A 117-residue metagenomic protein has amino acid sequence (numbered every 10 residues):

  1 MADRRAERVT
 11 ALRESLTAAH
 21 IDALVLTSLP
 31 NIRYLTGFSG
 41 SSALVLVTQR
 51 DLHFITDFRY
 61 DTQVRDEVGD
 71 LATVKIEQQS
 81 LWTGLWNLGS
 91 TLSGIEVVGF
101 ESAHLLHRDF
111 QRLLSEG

Functional and structural regions predicted by a protein language model:
M1-G117: A composition/biophysics-driven feature that prefers long, compositionally simple stretches
